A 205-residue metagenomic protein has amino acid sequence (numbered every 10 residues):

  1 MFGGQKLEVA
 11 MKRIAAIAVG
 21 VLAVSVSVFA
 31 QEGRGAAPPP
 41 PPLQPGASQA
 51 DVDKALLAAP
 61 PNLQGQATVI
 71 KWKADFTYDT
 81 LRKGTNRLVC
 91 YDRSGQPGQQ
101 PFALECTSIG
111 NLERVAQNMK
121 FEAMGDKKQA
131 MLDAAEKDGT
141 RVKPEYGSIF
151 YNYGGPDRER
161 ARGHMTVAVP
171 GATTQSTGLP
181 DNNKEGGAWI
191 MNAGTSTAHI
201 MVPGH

Functional and structural regions predicted by a protein language model:
K6-A18: Bacterial N-terminal signal peptides that target proteins for export
L7, G33-R34: Compositionally biased, intrinsically disordered low-complexity segments enriched in polar/proline residues
K12, Q31-E32: Intrinsic N-terminal pre-sequences and regulatory tails
A18-S25: Bacterial N-terminal signal peptides
V26-A30: Sec/Tat signal peptide C-region and signal peptidase I cleavage site
G35-H205: Primary mode marks residue(s) on the alpha4-beta5-alpha5 output face of response regulator receiver
